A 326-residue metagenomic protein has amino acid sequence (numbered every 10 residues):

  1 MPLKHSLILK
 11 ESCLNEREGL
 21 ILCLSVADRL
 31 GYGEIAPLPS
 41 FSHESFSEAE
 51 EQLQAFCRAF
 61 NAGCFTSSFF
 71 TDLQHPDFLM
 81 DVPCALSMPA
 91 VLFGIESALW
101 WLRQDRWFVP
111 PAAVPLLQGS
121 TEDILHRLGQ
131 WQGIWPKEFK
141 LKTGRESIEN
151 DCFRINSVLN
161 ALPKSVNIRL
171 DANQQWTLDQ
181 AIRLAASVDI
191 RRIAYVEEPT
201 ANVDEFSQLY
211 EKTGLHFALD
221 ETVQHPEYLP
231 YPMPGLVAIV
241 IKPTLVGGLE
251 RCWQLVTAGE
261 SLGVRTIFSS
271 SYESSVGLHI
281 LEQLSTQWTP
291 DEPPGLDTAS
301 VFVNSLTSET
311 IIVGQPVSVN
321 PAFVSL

Functional and structural regions predicted by a protein language model:
M1-N167, N173-Q175, D179, A186-I190 (+1 more regions): N-terminal capping/lid subdomain adjacent to the active-site entrance of alpha/beta enzymes
G19, L236, G263, D291-P293: Active-site lining segments that contact anionic ligands and/or coordinate catalytic metals
I35, E198, L296: Active-site donor-binding loop signature of nucleotide-sugar glycosyltransferases
A36, S97, E250-R251, I280 (+1 more regions): Short, flexible micro-motifs
K137-F139, A238-I239, R265, P294: Hydrophobic beta-strand segments of well-ordered beta-sheets in folded domains
E146-S271, S275-S285, F302-V313: Catalytic core of soluble alpha/beta enzymes
T289-S300: Short helix/strand-capping turn motifs
